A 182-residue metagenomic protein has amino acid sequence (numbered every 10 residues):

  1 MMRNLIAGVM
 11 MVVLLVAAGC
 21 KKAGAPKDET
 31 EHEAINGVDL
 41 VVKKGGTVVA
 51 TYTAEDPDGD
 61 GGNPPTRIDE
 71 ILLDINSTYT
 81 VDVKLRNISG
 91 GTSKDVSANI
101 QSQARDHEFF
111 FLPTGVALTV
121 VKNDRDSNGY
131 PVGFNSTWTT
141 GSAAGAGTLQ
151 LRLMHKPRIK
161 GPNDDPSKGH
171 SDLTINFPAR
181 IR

Functional and structural regions predicted by a protein language model:
M1-A18: Sec-dependent bacterial lipoprotein signal peptides
V13-D39: Bacterial Sec-dependent N-terminal signal peptides
K22-D28, N87-A98: Short amphipathic, basic-aromatic surface patches that mediate peripheral association with negatively charged
N36-V42, I100-G115: Extended low-complexity, serine/threonine- and proline-enriched intrinsically disordered segments
G46-T47, N87-D95, K156-N163: Short acidic/polar inter-strand loop motif in beta-rich domains
T47-D74: N-terminal edge beta-strand
S77-V81: Short beta-strand segments enriched for Tyr within beta-sheet-rich domains, predominantly fibronectin type III
L112-R182: Helix-rich interaction surfaces within compact, conserved domain-sized segments that mediate assembly or partner
